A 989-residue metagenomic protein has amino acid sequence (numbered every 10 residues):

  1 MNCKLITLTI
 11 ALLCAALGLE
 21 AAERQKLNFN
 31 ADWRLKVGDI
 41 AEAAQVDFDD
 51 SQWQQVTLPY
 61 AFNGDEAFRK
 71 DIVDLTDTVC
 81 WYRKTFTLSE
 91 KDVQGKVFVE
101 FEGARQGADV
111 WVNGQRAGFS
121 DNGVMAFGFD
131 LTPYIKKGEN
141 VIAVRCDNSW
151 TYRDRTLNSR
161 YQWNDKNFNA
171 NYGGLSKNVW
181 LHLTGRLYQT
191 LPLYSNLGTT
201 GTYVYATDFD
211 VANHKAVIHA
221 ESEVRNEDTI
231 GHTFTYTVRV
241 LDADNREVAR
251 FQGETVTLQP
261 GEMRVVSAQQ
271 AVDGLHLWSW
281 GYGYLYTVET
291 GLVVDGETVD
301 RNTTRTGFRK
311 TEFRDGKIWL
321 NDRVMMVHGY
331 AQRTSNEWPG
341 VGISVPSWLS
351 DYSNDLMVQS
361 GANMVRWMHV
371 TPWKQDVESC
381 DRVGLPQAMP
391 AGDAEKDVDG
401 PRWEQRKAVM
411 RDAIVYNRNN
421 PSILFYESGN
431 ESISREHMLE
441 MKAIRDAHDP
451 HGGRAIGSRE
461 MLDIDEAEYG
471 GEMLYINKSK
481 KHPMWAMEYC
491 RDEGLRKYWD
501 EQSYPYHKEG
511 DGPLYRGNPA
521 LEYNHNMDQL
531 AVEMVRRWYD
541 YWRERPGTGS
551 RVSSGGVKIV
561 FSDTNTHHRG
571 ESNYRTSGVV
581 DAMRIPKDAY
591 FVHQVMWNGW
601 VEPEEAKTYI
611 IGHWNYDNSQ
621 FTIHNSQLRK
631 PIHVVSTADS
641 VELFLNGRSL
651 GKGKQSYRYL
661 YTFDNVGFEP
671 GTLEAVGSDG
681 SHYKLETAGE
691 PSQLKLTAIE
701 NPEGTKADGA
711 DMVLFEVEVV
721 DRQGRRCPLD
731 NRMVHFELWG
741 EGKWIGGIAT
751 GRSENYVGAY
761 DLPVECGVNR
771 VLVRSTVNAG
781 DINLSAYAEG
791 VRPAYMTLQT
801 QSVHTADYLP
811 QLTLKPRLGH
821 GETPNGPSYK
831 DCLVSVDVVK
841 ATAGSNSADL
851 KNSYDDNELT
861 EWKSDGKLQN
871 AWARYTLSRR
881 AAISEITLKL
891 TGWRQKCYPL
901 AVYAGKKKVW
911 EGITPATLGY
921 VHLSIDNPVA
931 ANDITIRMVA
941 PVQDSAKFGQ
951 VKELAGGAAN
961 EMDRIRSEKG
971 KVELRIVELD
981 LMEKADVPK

Functional and structural regions predicted by a protein language model:
A22-E102, T156-K166, Y172-L175, L183-T202 (+5 more regions): Extended carbohydrate-recognition surfaces in non-catalytic/accessory domains of CAZymes and lectin-like proteins
L27, D39, D77-G198, P386-A388 (+5 more regions): Accessory beta-strand-rich segments of carbohydrate-active enzymes
D50-P59, V112, L812-I883, K889-Q895 (+3 more regions): Disordered, acidic Ser/Thr/Pro-rich linker "stalks" and the adjacent N-terminal cap of the next globular domain
Y60-L88, D92-F101, R105-V112, G118-D121 (+7 more regions): Active-site-adjacent substrate/metal-binding segments within catalytic domains of carbohydrate-active enzymes
A117-G118, K137, V141-L183, L277-E289 (+4 more regions): Glycine/proline-rich low-complexity spacer/linker segments in large multi-domain proteins
A220-V224, I632-S636, A710-P728, V734 (+2 more regions): Beta-strand-rich structural segments
G296, D351-H593, A606-I611, D617 (+1 more regions): Substrate-binding/catalytic cleft of secreted carbohydrate-active enzymes, primarily glycoside hydrolases
N598-P631, L685-L714, E718-C727, P793-P827: Short S/T/G/P-enriched beta-strand
